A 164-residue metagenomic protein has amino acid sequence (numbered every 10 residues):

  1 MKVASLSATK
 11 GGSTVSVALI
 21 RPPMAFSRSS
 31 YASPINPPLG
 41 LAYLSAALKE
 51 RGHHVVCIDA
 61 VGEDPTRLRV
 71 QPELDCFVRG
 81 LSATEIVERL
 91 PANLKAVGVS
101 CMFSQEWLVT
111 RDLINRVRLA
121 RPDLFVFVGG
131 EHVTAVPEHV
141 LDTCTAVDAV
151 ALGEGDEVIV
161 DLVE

Functional and structural regions predicted by a protein language model:
K2-L19, E50, A92-N93: Radical SAM enzyme core and accessory elements
S7-A8, N36, C76: Compositionally biased, low-complexity repeat tracts
V15-I35, F125: Short glycine-rich His-centered loop
P22-P23, P37-P38, P91, P137: Proline-rich low-complexity regions
S33-P37, F103-E106: Aromatic-acidic/polar surface patches that form glycan- and anion
I35-K49: Short catalytic helix/loop segments, enriched in acidic residues and glycine and frequently bearing histidine
A47-E164: Glycine-rich beta-alpha loop elements in corrinoid/cobalamin-binding modules across cobalamin-dependent enzymes
